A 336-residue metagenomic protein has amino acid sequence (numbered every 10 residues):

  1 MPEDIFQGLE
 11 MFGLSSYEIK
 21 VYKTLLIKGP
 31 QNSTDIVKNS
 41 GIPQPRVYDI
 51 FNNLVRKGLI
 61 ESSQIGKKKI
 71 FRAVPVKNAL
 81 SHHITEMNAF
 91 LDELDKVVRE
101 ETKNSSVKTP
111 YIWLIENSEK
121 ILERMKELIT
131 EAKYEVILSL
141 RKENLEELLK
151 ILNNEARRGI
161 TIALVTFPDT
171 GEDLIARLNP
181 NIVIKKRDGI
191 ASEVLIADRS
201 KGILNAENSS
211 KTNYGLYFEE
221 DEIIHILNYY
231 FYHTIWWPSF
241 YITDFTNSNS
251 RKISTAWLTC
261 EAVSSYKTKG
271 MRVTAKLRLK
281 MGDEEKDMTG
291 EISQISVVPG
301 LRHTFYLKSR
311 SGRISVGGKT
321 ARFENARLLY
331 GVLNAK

Functional and structural regions predicted by a protein language model:
M1-L80: Basic, Lys/Arg-rich alpha-helical nucleic-acid-recognition elements, primarily the DNA-binding modules of transcription
I65, V74, R141, F167 (+1 more regions): Surface loops and adjacent helix of pleckstrin homology
K77, S81-E86, F90-L164, R327-Y330 (+1 more regions): PLD-like (HKD) phosphodiesterase/transphosphatidyltransferase domain
T85, K108-T109, L145-L148, N154-R158 (+1 more regions): Contiguous mid-protein beta-loop-alpha structural module that forms a pocket-lining wall or clamp of enzyme active
D92-T109, L122, V183-K185, A191-S192 (+1 more regions): Inter-domain helical "communication" segments and dimerization helices that couple sensory or membrane-embedded modules
E127-K133, R177-L178, I196-A197, Y266-R272: Flexible, charged surface loops at secondary-structure boundaries
S210-M271, N325-A326, G331-A335: Signature of lipid phosphatidyltransferase scaffolds
I253-K336: N-terminal accessory interaction module
